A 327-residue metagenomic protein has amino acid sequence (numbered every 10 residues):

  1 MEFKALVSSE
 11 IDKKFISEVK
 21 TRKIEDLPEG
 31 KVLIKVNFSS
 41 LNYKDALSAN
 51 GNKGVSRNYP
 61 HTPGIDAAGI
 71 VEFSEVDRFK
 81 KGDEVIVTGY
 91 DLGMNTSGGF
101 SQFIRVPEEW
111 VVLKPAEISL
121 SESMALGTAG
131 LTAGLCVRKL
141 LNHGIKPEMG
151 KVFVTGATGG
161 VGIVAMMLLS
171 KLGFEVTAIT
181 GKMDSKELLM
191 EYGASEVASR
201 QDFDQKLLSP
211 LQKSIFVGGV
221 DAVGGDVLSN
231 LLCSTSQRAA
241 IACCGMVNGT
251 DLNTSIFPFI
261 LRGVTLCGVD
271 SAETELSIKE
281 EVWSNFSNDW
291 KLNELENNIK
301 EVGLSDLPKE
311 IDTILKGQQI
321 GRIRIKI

Functional and structural regions predicted by a protein language model:
E25-S40, N52-L92: Glycine-rich beta-strand-centered segment in the early N-terminal region that forms part of a ligand/cofactor-binding
D83-E84, F103, K151, K171 (+1 more regions): Residue-level marker of beta-strand positions
T88-V152: NAD(P)H dinucleotide-binding glycine-rich loop of Rossmann-like/cofactor-binding domains, especially the beta1-alpha1
M124-R200: Mid-domain Rossmann-like dinucleotide-binding core that forms the NAD(H)/NADP(H) cofactor-binding site
F203-S214: Short amphipathic alpha-helix with an adjacent loop that forms part of the alpha/beta core around
V217-V220, A242: N-terminal Rossmann-like NAD(P) cofactor-binding module of classical short-chain dehydrogenase/reductase
D226-L292: Glycine-rich phosphate-binding loop and adjacent beta-alpha segment of Rossmann(oid) nucleotide-cofactor-binding
S277-I327: C-terminal hydrophobic helical "lid"/dimerization subdomain of Rossmann-like NAD(P)H-dependent oxidoreductases
